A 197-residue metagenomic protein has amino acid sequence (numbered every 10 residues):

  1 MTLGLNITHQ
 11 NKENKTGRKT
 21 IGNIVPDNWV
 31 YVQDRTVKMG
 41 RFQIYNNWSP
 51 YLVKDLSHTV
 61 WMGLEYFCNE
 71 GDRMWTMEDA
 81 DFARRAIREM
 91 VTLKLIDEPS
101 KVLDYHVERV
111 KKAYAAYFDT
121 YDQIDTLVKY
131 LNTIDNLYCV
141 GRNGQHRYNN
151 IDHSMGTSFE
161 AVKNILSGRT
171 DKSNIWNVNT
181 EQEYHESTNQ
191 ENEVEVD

Functional and structural regions predicted by a protein language model:
M1-L95, S173-E183, Q190-D197: Mid-domain catalytic core of redox enzymes that form a hydrophobic substrate pocket/lid adjacent to a catalytic redox
L3, E78, D97, Y117-Y121 (+1 more regions): General structural signal for secondary-structure boundaries
I24-P26, V37-Y51, E98-A113, Y117-L137: FAD/FMN-dependent oxidoreductases across multiple families
G71-W75, K112, R142-H146: Residue-level detector of alpha-helix boundaries and kinks
I96, S100, G168-D171: Generic macromolecular interface patches on structured domains
H106-E108, Y117-D197: C-terminal lid/capping helical subdomain adjacent to the catalytic/cofactor pocket in oxidative enzymes
